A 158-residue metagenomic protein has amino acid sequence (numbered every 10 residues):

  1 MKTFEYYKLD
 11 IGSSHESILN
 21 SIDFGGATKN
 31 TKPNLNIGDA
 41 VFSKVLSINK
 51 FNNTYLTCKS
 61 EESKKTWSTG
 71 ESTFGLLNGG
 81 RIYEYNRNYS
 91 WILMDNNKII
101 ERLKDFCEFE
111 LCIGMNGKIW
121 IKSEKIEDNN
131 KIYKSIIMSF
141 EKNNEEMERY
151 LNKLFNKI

Functional and structural regions predicted by a protein language model:
K2-K44, I48-I158: Single-stranded RNA-binding regions, centering on S1/OB-family and related RNA-binding modules
